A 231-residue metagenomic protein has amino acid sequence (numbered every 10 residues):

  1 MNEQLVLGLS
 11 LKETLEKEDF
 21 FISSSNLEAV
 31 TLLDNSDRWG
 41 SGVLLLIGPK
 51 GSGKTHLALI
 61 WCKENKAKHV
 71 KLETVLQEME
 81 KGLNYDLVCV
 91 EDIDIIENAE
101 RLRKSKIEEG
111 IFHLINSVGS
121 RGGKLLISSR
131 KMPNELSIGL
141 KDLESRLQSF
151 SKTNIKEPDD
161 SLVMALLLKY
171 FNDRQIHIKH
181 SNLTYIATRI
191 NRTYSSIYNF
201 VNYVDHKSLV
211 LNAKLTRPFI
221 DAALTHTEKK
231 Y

Functional and structural regions predicted by a protein language model:
M1-N35, G40, L209-Y231: A short, basic N-terminal segment
S41-A58: Walker A/P-loop nucleotide-binding motif
K81-S128: Conserved nucleotide-sensing/catalytic segment adjacent to the nucleotide-binding pocket in NTP-handling enzymes
P133-Q148: Short regulatory helix/loop adjacent to the ATP-binding pocket of P-loop NTPases
E135, F150-L162: Conserved AAA+ ATPase "SRH/arginine-finger" region at the nucleotide-binding site
S161-I176: Conserved AAA+ ATPase "sensor/coupling" helix adjacent to the nucleotide-binding pocket
H177-I190: Short conserved motifs of the RecA-like P-loop NTPase core
I190-V204: The conserved phosphate-sensing helix
